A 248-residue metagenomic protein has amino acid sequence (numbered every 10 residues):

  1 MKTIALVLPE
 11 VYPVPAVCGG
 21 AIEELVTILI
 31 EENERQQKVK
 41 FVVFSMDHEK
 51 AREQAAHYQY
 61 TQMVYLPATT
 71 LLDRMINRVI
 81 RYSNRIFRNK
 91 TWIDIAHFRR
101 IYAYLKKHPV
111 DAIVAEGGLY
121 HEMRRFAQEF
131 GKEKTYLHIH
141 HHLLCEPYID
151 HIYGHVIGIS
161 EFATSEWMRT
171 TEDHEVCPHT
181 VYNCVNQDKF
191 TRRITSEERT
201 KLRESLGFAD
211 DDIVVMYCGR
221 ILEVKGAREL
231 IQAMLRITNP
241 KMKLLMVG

Functional and structural regions predicted by a protein language model:
L8-A16, E32-R88: N-terminal strand-loop element at the rim of the active site of nucleotide-sugar-dependent glycosyltransferases
G20-E34: Short amphipathic alpha-helix
D73-A112: An amphipathic, basic-hydrophobic alpha-helix
I93-H97, A115-Y120, I139: Short His-centered aromatic/hydrophobic patch
L105, Q128-K132, Y136-L137, C145-I159: A conserved, positively charged/aromatic
E146-P147, G154-T180, V185-R192: A short, active-site helix/loop in glycosyltransferases that binds the activated sugar's phosphate group
R192-F208: A short helix/loop element that forms part of the nucleotide-sugar donor recognition site in Leloir-type
A209-K225, I231-M234, L245-V247: Conserved donor-binding/catalytic core segment of Leloir-type glycosyltransferases
